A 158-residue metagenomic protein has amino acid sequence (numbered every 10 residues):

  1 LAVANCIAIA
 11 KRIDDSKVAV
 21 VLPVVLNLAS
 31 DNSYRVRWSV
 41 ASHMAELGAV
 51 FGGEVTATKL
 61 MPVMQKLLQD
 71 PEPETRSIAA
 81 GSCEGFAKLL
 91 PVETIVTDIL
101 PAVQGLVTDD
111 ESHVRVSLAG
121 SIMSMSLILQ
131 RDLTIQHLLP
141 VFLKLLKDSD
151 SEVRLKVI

Functional and structural regions predicted by a protein language model:
A2-N5, V40, A79, I99 (+2 more regions): Conserved hydrophobic register position within alpha-solenoid helical repeats
N5-R12, L28-A29, H43-F51, L67-L68 (+4 more regions): Hydrophobic residues within the alpha-helices of tandem HEAT/HEAT-like
D15-A29, E54-L68, E93-V107, D132-L146: HEAT/HEAT-like alpha-solenoid repeats
N32-S33, P71-E72, D110-E111, S149-D150: Short inter-helical turns and helix N-cap capping residues of alpha-solenoid HEAT/ARM repeat scaffolds
K147-D150, L155-I158: Short, intrinsically disordered, charge-balanced linker/junction segments flanking boundaries in proteins
